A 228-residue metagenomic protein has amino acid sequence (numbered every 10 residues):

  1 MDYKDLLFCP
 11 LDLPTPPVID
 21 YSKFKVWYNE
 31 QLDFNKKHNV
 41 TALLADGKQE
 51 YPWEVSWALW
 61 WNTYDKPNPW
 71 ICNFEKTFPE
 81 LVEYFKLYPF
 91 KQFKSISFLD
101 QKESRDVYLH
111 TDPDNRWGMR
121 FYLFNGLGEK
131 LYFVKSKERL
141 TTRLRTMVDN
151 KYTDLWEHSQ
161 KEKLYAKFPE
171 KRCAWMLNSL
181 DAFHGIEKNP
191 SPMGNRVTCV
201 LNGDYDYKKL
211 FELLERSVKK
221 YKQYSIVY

Functional and structural regions predicted by a protein language model:
M1, P14-D20, K66-P67, K86-S95 (+3 more regions): Generic structural signal for short, solvent-exposed loop/turn connectors between secondary structure elements
M1-F90: Non-heme Fe(II)/2-oxoglutarate
D5-L7, N115-M119, M193-V197: Residues at beta-strand starts and edge strands
F8-C9, D46, W61, F133 (+3 more regions): Generic detector of low-complexity/intrinsically disordered segments and short hydrophobic N-terminal stretches
F24-Y28, N35, F74, F78-L81 (+9 more regions): Extended hydrophobic/Leu-rich segments
D46, L99-Q101, F124, N178-S179 (+1 more regions): Structured loops at beta-to-helix junctions and adjacent beta-edge loops in soluble globular domains
F90-A174: Catalytic core of non-heme Fe(II) oxygenases with the double-stranded beta-helix
R143-Y228: Catalytic core of Fe(II)/2-oxoglutarate
